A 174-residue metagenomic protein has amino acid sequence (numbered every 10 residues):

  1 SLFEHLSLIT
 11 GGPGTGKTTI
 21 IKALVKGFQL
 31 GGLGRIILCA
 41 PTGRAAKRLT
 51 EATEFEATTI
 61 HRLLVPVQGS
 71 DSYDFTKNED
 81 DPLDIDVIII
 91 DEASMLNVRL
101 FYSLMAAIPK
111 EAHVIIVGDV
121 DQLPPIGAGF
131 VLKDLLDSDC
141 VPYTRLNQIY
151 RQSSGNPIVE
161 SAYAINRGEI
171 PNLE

Functional and structural regions predicted by a protein language model:
S1, Q29-G31, D80-P82, A106-E111 (+2 more regions): Conserved catalytic network of the ASCE P-loop NTPase/AAA+ motor domain
F3-I9: Pre-Walker A (Motif I) flank of P-loop NTPase domains
S7, I36, T144: Conserved beta-strand position immediately N-terminal to the Walker
G16: Conserved glycine(s) of the Walker
I20, L24: Hydrophobic positions on the alpha1 helix immediately C-terminal to the Walker A/P-loop
L33-A40, R44-A107, D134, Q148-I149 (+3 more regions): Conserved P-loop NTPase motor core of helicases/translocases
I88, V114-I116: Residue-level marker for buried hydrophobic side chains located in beta-strands that build the well-ordered beta-sheet
V120-E174: Conserved helicase motor core of P-loop NTPases
